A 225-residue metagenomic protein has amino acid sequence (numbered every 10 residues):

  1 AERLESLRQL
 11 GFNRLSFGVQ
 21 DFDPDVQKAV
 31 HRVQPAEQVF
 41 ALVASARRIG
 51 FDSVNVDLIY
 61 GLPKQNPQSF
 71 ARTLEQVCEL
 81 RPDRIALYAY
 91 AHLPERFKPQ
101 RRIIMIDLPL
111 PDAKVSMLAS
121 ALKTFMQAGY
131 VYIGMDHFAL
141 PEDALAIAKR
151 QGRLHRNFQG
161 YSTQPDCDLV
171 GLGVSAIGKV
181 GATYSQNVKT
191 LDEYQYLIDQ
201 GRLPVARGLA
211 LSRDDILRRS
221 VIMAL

Functional and structural regions predicted by a protein language model:
A1-L225: C-terminal scaffold of the Radical SAM
